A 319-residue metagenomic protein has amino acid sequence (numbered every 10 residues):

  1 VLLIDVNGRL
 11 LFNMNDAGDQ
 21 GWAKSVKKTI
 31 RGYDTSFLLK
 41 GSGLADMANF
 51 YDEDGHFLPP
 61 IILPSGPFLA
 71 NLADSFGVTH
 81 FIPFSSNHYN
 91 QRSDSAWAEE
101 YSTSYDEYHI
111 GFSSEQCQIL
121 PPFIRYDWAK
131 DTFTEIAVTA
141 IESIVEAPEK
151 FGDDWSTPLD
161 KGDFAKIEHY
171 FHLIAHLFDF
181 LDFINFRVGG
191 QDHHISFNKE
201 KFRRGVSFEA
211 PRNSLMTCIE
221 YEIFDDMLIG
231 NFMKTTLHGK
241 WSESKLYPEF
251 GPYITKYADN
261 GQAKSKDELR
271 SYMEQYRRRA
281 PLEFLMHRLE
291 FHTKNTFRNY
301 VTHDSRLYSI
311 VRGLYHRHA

Functional and structural regions predicted by a protein language model:
V1-G8, Y33, F37-N49, E146-D154 (+1 more regions): Active-site-proximal loop/helix segment associated with metal-binding centers of metalloenzymes
V1-T35: Catalytic core of the metallo-beta-lactamase
I4-N15, L39, L58-S65, E283: Metallo-beta-lactamase
N7, D16-A17, G41-L44, S86-N87 (+2 more regions): Histidine- and/or cysteine-centered catalytic micro-motif in compact active-site loops
N13-M14, L38-G41, H80-S85, C117-P122 (+2 more regions): A structural signal for short, well-ordered beta-strand segments and their strand-loop junctions that often border
G21-S114: Cap/insert and terminal regions of metallo-dependent hydrolase folds
S114-K130: C-terminal domain-boundary segment and adjacent tail
Y126-A319: Feature captures hydrophobic
